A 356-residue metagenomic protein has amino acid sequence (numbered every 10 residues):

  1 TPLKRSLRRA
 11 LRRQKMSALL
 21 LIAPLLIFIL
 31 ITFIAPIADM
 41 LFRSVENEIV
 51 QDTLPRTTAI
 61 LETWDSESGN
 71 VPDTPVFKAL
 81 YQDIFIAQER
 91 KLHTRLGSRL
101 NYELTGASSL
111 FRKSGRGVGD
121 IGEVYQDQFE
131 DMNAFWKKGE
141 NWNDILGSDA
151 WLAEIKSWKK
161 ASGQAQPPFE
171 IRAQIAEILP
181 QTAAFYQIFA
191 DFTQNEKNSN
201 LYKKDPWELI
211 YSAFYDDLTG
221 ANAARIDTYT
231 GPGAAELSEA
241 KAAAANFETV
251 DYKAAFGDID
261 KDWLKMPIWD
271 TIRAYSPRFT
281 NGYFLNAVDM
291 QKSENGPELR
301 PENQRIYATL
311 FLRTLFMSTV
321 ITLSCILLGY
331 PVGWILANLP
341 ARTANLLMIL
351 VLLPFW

Functional and structural regions predicted by a protein language model:
T1-M16, D39, R43-A308: Membrane-topology segments of multi-pass transport proteins
P2-S6, A10-L11, D39-M40, V320-L352: Transmembrane-helix boundary motif in ABC transporter permease subunits
Q14, T314-S318, T322, W356: Loop-to-transmembrane-helix entry motif
K15-L26: N-terminal signal-anchor/signal peptide hydrophobic helix marking the start of the first transmembrane segment
L19-L20, P36-A38: Extended assembly-interface/linker segments at domain junctions
P24-F28, T32-A35, C325-L328, L350-W356: Faces of alpha-helical transmembrane segments in polytopic inner-membrane proteins
N47-V50, A341, F355: Residue-level marker of structural boundaries
